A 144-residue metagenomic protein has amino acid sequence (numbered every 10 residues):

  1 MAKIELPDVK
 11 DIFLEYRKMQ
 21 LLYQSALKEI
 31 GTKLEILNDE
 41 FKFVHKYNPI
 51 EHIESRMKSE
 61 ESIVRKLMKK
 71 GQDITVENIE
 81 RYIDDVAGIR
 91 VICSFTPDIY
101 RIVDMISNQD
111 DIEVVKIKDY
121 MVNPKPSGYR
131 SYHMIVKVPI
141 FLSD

Functional and structural regions predicted by a protein language model:
M1-I83: Charge-rich, low-complexity segments
M57, L67, R90, P124-K125: Solvent-exposed, flexible loop/coil residues
I83-D85, G128: Short flexible coil/turn linkers enriched for glycine and charged/polar residues that connect secondary-structure
A87-C93: Short cationic amphipathic helices and targeting signals
C93-D144: Long beta-strand-rich cores associated with HINT superfamily self-processing modules
